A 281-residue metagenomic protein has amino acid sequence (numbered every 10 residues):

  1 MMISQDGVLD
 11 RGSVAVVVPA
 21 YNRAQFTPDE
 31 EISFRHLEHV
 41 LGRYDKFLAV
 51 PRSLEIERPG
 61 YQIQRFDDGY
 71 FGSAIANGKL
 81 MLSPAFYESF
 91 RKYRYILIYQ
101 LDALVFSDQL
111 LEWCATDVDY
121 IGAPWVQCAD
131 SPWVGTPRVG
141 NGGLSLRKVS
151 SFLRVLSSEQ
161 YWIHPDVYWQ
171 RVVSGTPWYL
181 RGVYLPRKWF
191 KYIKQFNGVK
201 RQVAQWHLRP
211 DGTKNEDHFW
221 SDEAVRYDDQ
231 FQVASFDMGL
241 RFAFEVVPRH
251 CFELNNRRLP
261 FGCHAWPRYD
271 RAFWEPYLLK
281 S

Functional and structural regions predicted by a protein language model:
M1-I32: N-proximal low-complexity "stem/linker" segments adjacent to membrane-targeting elements
I32-Y44: Short, acidic, metal-binding catalytic loop of nucleotide-sugar glycosyltransferases
G42-P51, I121-A123: Short, hydrophobic beta-strand segments that form beta-sheet elements in well-ordered domains
A49-R94: Active-site-proximal specificity loops/subdomain of glycosyltransferases
Y93, V118, D229-Q230: Short, high-confidence coil segments that cap the C-terminus of an alpha-helix and link into the following beta-strand
Y93-V105: Short beta-strand-to-loop acidic/aromatic patch adjacent to the donor-nucleotide binding site
L104-P137: Conserved donor-nucleotide/metal-binding helix-loop-beta segment in metal-dependent transferases, i.e., the alpha-helix
N141-K280: Catalytic core and acceptor-binding pocket of nucleotide-sugar-dependent glycosyltransferases
